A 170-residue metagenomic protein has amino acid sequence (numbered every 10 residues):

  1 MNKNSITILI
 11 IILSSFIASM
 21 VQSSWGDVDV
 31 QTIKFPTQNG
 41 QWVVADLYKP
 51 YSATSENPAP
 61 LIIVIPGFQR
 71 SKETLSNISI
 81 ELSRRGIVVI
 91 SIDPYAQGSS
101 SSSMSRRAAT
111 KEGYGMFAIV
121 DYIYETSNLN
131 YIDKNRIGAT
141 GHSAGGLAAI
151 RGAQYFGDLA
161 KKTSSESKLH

Functional and structural regions predicted by a protein language model:
F16-N57: N-terminal cap/lid segment of alpha/beta-hydrolase-fold proteins
E56-G67: Short beta-strand element of the alpha/beta-hydrolase
Q69-I80, P94: The serine-hydrolase catalytic nucleophile loop
T74, R107-N130, R151: Alpha/beta-hydrolase active-site loop
S83-S101: Conserved alpha/beta-hydrolase
N130-S143: Alpha/beta-hydrolase fold nucleophile elbow
G146-L159: Short glycine-enriched nucleophile-adjacent loop and the immediately C-terminal alpha-helix near the catalytic center
L159-H170: A conserved short beta-strand
